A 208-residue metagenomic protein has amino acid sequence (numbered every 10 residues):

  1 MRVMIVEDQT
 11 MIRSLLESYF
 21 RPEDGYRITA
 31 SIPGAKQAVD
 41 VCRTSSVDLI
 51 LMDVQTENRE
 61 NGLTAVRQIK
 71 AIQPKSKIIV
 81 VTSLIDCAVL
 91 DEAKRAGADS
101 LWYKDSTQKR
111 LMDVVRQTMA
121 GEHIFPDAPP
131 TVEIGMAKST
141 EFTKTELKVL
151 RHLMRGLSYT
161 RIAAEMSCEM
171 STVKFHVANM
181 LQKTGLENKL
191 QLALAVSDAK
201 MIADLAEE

Functional and structural regions predicted by a protein language model:
E7: Conserved acidic carboxylate
T10-A30: Two-component/phosphorelay signaling modules centered on CheY-like receiver
S31-L49: Acidic, metal-coordinating helix/loop segments flanking the phosphotransfer/catalytic sites of two-component signaling
D40, L63-K75: Short amphipathic alpha-helix used as the core "switch/output" element in two-component signaling
D53-Q55, T82: Active-site residues of response regulator receiver
L90-K94, D99-K144, K148, D198-M201: Short, flexible helix-to-coil linker/hinge segments that flank and couple to helix-turn-helix
G156-Q191: Recognition helix of helix-turn-helix DNA-binding domains
L181-E208: Basic, Lys/Arg-enriched C-terminal extension of HTH/homeodomain DNA-binding domains
